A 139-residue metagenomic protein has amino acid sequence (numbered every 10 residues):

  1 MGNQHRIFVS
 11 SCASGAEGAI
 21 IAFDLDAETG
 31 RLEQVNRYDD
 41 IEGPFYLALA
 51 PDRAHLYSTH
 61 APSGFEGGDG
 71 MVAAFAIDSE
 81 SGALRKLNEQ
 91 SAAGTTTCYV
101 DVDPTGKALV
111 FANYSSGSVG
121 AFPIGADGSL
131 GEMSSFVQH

Functional and structural regions predicted by a protein language model:
M1-S14, A22-F23: An edge-strand/N-cap motif at the start of beta-rich repeat modules
G2-N3, L49-R53, V102-G106: Residue-level detector of Asp-centered blade-edge/turn motifs that repeat once per structural unit in beta-propeller
A13-A16, A61-E66, S115-S118: Short glycine/acidic-enriched loop and turn motifs that connect beta-strands
A16, E42-F45, T96: Beta-rich catalytic cores
A22-G30, F75-G82, A121-E132: Short loop/turn segments immediately following beta-strands, especially the blade-tip and inter-blade linker loops
A83-H139: Asp-box/WD-like beta-propeller blade repeats and closely related beta-sheet repeat scaffolds
